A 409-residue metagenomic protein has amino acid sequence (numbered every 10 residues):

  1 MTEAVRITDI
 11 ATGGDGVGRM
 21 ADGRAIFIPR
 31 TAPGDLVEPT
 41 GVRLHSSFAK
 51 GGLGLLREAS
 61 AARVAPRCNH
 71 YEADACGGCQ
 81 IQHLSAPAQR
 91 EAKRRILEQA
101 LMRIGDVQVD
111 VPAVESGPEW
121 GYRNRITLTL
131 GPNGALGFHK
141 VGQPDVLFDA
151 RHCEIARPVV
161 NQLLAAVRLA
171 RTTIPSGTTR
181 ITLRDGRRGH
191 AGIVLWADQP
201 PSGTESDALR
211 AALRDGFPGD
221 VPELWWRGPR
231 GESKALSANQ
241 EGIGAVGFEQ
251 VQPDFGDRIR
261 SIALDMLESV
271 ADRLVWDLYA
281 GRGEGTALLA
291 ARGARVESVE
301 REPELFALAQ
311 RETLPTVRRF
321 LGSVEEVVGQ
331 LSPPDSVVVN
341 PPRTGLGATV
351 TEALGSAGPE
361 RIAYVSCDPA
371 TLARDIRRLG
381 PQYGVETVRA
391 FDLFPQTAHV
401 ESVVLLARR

Functional and structural regions predicted by a protein language model:
M1-E72, P87, R95, W276 (+1 more regions): Terminal RNA-binding accessory module
R6, T12, T173, D198-R409: Rossmann-like S-adenosyl-L-methionine
G16-A21, G137-V141, A309: Short, acidic/hydrophobic/Gly-rich beta-strand patch recurrent on exposed beta strands that often constitutes part
G54-N69, A73-T178: Extended interfacial segments that mediate partner engagement and assembly in macromolecular machines
P112-E119, R180-R184, R230-G231, R389-L393: Short, solvent-exposed loop/turn elements at beta->coil junctions and helix N-caps that rim active or binding pockets
W120-N124, R187-G189, A398-H399: A short, glycine/Asx- and small/polar-enriched loop/turn that sits immediately N-terminal to a beta-strand
L183-P200: Carbohydrate-binding surface patches
